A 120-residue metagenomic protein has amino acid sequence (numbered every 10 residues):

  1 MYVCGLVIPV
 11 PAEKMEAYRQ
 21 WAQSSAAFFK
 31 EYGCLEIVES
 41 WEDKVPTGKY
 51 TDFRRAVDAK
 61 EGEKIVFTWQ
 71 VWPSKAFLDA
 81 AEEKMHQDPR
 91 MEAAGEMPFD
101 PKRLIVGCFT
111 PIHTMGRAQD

Functional and structural regions predicted by a protein language model:
M1-S24: Long, hydrophobic N-terminal alpha-helical segment
V3-V10, G48-M85: Short, well-ordered beta-strand segments in beta-rich or mixed alpha/beta enzyme and ligand-binding folds
A12-K14, A76, I112: Residues that cap or initiate secondary-structure elements
E16-Y18, K49, L78-A80, G116-A118: Short acidic, gly/pro-rich beta-turn/loop elements at beta-sheet edges and active-site/ligand-binding grooves
A17, I37, I65-T68: Acidic, low-complexity intrinsically disordered regions
R19-S25, A81-P89: Short amphipathic alpha-helices in soluble, non-transmembrane regions that often serve as interface/regulatory elements
S24-E31, W72: A short, compositionally biased N-terminal segment around positions ~18-40 that is enriched in charged/polar residues
K30, L35-E61, H86, R90-D120: Glycine-rich beta-strand-turn "strand-cap" elements at beta-sheet edges
